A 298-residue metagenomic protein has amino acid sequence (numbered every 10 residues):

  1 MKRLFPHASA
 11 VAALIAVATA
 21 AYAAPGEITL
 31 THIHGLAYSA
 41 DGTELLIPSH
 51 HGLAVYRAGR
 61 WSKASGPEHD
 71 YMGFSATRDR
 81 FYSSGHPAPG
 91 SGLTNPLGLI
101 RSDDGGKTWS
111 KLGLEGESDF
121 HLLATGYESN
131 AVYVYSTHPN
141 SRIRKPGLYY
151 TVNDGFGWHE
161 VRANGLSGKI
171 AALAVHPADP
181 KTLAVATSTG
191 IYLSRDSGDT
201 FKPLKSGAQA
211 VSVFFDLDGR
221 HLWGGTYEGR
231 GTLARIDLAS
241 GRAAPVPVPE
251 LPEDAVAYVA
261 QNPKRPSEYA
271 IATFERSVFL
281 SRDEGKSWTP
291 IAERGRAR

Functional and structural regions predicted by a protein language model:
P25-A54, M72-G73: Beta-strand-rich domains and repeat architectures in extracellular enzymes and scaffolds, especially beta-propellers
I33-H34, H69-S75, E117-T125, G168-V175 (+2 more regions): Repeated scaffold domains used in trafficking and secretory/extracellular systems, primarily beta-propellers
S39-D41, A76-R78, T125-S129, P177-D179 (+2 more regions): Residue-level detector of Asp-centered blade-edge/turn motifs that repeat once per structural unit in beta-propeller
H50, H86-A88, Y135-N140, S188 (+2 more regions): Short loop/turn segments immediately following the C-termini of beta-strands
H51-E68, P96-G113, G147-R162, Y192-L204 (+2 more regions): Asp-box/BNR beta-propeller loop motif
S62-G90, T94-G98: Blade-loop segments of beta-propeller domains
W109-G126, H138: Asp-box/WD-like beta-propeller blade repeats and closely related beta-sheet repeat scaffolds
